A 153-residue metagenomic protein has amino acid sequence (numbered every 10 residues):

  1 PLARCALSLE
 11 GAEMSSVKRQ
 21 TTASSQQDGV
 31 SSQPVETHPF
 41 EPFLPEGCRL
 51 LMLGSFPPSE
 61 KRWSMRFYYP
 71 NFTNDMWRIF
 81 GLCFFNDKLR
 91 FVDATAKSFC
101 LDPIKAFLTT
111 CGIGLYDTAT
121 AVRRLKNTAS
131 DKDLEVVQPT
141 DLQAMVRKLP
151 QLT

Functional and structural regions predicted by a protein language model:
S15-S25: Polybasic, lysine-enriched low-complexity intrinsically disordered terminal tails
D28-T153: A polyanion-binding, active-site-adjacent surface
